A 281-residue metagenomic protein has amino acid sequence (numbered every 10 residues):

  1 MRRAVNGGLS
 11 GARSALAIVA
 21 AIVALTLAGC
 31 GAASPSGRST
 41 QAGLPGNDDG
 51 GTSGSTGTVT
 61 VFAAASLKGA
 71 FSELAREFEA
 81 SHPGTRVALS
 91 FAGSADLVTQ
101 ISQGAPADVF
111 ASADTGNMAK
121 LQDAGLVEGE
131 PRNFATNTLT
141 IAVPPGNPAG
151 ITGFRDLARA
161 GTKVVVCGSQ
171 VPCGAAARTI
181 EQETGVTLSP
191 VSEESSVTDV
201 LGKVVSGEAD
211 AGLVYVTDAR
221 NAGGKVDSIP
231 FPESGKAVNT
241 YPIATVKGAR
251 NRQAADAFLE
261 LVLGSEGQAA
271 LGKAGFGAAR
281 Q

Functional and structural regions predicted by a protein language model:
R2-L9, T26-K68, S72-A80, A95 (+5 more regions): Exported/periplasmic ABC-transporter solute-binding proteins
A17-A28: Bacterial N-terminal signal peptides
A80-V87: K/E-rich alpha-helical interaction surfaces of small helical-bundle regulatory domains
G84, P106-A107, A209: Short, high-confidence coil segments that cap the C-terminus of an alpha-helix and link into the following beta-strand
D108-S112: Periplasmic-binding protein-like
A124-P131: A short, gly/pro- and small-residue-rich
P131-L139: Short, glycine-/small- and polar/acidic-enriched structural segments that line small-molecule recognition paths
